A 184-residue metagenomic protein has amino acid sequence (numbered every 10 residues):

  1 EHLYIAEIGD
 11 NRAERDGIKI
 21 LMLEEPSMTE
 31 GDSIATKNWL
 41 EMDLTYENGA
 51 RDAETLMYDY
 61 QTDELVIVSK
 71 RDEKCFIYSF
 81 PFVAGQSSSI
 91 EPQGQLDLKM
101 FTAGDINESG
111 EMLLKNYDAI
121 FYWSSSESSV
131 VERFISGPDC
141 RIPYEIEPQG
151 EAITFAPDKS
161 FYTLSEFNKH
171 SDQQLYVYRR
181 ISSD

Functional and structural regions predicted by a protein language model:
E1-D184: Sequence/structural signature of beta-propeller domains
